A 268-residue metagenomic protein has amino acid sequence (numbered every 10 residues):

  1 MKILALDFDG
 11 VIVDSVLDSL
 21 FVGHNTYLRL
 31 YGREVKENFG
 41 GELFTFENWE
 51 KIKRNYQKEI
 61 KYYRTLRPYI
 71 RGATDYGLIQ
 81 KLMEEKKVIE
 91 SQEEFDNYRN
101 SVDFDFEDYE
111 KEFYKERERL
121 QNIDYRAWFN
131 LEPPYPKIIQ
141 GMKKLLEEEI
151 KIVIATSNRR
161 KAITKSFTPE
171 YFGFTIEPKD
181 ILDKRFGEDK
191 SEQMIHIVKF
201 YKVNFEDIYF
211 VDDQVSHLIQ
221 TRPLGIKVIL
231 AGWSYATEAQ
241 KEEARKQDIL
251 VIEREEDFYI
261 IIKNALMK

Functional and structural regions predicted by a protein language model:
M1-D75: Active-site neighborhood of HAD-like aspartate-dependent phosphohydrolases
A5, E110-Y114, N122-V153, K161-T168 (+1 more regions): Short, acidic loop-to-helix structural element flanking the phosphoryl-transfer center in phosphate-processing enzymes
V11, D18, R160, S216 (+1 more regions): Conserved Rossmann-like nucleotide-cofactor binding loop
W49-F129, E147: A metal-dependent, Asp-based hydrolase signature
V153-Y209, V215-L224: Substrate-recognition "cap/lid" segment bordering the active-site pocket of phosphatases
L182-K184, D248-I260: Short acidic-hydrophobic, aromatic-tinged amphipathic segments that line or gate anion-handling sites
R185-M194, T237-K246, I261-N264: Short, charged, surface-exposed secondary-structure boundary motifs
F205, Y209-E253: Acidic, Mg2+-coordinating phosphoryl-transfer loop and its flanking beta/alpha structural elements, shared across
